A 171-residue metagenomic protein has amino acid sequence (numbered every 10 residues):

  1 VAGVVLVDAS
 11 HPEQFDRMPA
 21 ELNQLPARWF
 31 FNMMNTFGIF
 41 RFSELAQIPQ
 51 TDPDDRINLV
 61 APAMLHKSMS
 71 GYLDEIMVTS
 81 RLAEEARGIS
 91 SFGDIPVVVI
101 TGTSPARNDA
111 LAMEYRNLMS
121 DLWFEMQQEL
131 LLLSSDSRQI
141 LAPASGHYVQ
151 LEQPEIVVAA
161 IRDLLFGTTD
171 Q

Functional and structural regions predicted by a protein language model:
A2-L132, S137, L141: Flexible "cap/lid" subdomain of the alpha/beta-hydrolase fold that forms the substrate-access gate
E125, L132-Q171: Catalytic active-site module of serine/aspartate enzymes centered on a nucleophile-bearing elbow/loop
